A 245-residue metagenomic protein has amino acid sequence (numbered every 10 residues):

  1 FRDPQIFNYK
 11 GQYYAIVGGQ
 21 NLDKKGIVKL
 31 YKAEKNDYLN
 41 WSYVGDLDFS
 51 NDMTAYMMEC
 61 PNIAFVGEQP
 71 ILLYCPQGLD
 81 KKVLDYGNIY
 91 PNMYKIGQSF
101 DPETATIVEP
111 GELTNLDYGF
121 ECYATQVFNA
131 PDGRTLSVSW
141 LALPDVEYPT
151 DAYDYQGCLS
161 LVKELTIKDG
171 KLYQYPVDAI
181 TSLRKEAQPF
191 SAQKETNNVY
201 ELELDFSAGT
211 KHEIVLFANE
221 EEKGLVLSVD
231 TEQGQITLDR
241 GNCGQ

Functional and structural regions predicted by a protein language model:
F1-D23, V28-Y31, Y43-D46, C60-A64 (+3 more regions): Hydrophobic core segments of beta-strands in well-ordered, beta-rich domains
F1-N8, V17, L39-N62, T104-Y123 (+1 more regions): Surface loop/turn signatures of beta-propeller and other carbohydrate-active proteins
Q12, L39-S42, K171, Q235: Residue-level signal for well-ordered, solvent-exposed loop/turn and beta-edge residues enriched in charged/polar side
G19-K25, T54-A55, N62, D85 (+3 more regions): Short, contiguous, pocket-lining structural segments that sit at or immediately flank catalytic/ligand-binding sites
D23-K25, N51-M53, D80-K82, D145-E147 (+2 more regions): A short local loop/turn or secondary-structure capping micro-motif enriched for an aromatic residue
D23-L30, D80-I96, Y148, L161: Structural motif
E34-L39, F100-P102: Short loop/turn segments that connect beta-strands within beta-propeller blades
I96-F120, Q126-Q245: Beta-rich accessory regions
